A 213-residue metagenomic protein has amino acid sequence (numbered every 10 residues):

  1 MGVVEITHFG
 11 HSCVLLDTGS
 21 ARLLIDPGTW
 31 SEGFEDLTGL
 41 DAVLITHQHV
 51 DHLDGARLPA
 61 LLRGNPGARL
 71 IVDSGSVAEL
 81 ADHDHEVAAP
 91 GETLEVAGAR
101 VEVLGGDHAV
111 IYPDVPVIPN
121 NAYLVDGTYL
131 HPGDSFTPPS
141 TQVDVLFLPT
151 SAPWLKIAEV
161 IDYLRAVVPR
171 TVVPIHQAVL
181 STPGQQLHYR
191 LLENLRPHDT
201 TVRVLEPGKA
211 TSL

Functional and structural regions predicted by a protein language model:
M1-T38, H85-Q142, P153-E159, E206-L213: Core dinuclear metal-dependent hydrolase active-site scaffold
T7, A81-T93, T171-L213: Binuclear metal-ion centers of metallo-dependent hydrolases, dominated by the metallo-beta-lactamase
L15, H52, A60, A78-L80: Phosphate- and divalent-cation-binding pockets in alpha/beta enzyme and binding domains that engage nucleotide-derived
A21, G64-R69, V167-T171, H198-T200: A short helix->loop->beta-strand "cap" motif at the edges of active sites that frequently abuts
T29-V72, D144-F147, V168: Active-site metal-binding motif and surrounding structural segment of the metallo-beta-lactamase
L44, I71, E86, E102 (+3 more regions): Hydrophobic/aromatic beta-strand patches that form the interior of the parallel beta-sheet core in alpha/beta enzyme
V50, S76-V77, T137, V179: Alpha-helix capping/helix-boundary segments
N121-Y189, N194: Metallo-beta-lactamase
